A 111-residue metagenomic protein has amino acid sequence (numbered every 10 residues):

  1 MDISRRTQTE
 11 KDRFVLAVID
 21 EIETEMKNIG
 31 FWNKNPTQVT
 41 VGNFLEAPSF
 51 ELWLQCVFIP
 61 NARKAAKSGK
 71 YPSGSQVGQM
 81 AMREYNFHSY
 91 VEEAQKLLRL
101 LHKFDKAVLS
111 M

Functional and structural regions predicted by a protein language model:
D2-G42, Q79-M82, E93-R99: N-terminal intrinsically disordered, cationic/polar leader segments that include organellar targeting peptides
K27, F31, A62-Y71, N86 (+1 more regions): Charged/polar positions within long, soluble alpha-helices
V41-I59: Amphipathic, interaction-prone secondary-structure segments
A47-E51, K70, E93: Short secondary-structure transition/capping motifs
W53-E84: Mid-chain, well-packed structural core segment of small domains
E93-M111: Helix-rich interaction surfaces within compact, conserved domain-sized segments that mediate assembly or partner
